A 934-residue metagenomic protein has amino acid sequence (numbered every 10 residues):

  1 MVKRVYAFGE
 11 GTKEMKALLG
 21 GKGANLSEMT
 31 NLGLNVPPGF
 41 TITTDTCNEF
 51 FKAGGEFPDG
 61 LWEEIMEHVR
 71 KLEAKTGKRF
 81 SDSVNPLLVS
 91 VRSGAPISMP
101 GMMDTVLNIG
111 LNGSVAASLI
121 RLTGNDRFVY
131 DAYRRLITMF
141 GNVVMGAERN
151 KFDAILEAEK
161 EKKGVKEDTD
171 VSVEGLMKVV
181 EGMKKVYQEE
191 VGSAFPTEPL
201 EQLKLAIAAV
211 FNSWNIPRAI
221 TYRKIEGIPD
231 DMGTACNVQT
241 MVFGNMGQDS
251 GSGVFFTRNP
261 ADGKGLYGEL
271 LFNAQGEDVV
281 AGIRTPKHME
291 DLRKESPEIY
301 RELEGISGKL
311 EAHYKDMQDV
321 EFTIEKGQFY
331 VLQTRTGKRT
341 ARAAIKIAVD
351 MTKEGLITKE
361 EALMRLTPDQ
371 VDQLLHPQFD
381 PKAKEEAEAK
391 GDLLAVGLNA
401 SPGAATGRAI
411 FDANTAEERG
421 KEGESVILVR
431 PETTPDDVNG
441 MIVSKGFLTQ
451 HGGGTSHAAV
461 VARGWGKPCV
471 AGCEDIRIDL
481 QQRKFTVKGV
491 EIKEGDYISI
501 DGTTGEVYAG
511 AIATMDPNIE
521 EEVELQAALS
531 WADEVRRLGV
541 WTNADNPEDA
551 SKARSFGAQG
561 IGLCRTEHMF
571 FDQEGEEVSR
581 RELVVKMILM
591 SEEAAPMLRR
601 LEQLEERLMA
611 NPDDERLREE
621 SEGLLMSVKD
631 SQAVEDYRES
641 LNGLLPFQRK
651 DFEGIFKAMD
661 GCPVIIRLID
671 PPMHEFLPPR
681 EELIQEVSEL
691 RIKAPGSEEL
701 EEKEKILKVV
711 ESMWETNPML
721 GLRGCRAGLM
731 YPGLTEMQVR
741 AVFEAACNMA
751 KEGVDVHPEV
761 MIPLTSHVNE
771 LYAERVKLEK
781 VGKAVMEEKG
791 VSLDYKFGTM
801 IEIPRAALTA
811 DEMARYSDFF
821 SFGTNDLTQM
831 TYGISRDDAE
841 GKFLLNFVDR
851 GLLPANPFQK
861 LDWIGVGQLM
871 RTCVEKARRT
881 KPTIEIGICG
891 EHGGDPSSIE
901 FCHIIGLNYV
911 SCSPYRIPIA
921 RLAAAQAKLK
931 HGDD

Functional and structural regions predicted by a protein language model:
M1-A389, E418-G420, E424-I427, T434-N439 (+11 more regions): Nucleotide/phosphate-binding sheet-loop regions of phosphoryl- and nucleotidyl-transfer enzymes
T12-M15, S401-V443, G865-P882: C-terminal accessory/binding modules appended to enzymatic or scaffolding proteins
T41, D45, T433, G452-G454 (+10 more regions): Short, ordered loop/turn segments at secondary-structure junctions
M66, R223-I228, L363-R419, S425-V426 (+4 more regions): Long, charged amphipathic helices and adjacent flexible linkers at domain junctions
R92, I519-L525, W531-D934: Conserved alpha/beta-domain cores
N237, I410, I427-V429, L448 (+3 more regions): Structural motif
K445-H451, C469, G887: A short, small-residue-rich loop immediately preceding and capping a beta-strand
